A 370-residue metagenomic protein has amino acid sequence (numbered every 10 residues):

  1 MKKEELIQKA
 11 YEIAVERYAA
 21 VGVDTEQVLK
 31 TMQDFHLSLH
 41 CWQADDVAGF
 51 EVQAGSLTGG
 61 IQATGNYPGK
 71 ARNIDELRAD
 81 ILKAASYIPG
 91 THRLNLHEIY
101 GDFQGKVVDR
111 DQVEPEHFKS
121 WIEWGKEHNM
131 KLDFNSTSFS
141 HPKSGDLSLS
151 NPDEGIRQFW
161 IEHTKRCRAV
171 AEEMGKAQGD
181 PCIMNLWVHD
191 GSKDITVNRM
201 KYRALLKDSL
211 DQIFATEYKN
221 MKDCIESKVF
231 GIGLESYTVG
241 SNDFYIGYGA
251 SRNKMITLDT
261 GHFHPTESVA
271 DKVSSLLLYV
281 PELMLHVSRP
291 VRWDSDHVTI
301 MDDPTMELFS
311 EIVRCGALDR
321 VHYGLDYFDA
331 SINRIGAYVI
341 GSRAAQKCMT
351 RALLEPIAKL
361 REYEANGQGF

Functional and structural regions predicted by a protein language model:
M1-P152, F159, A169, D180-C182 (+6 more regions): Alpha/beta catalytic barrel-like cores
P115, S150-K165, T196, M200-K207 (+1 more regions): Short, amphipathic alpha-helical segments
G125, T164-C167, A171, G175 (+1 more regions): Hydrophobic pocket-lining residues that define ligand/cofactor binding sites across diverse proteins
M130, K176, K254: Short glycine/serine/threonine/alanine-rich loop segments
S136-S138, D190-S192, V229: Short, flexible active-site-adjacent loop segments at beta-strand->alpha-helix junctions, enriched in small/polar
R168-V197, C224: Active-site groove signature of glycoside hydrolases
K193-P304: Acidic/histidine-rich catalytic cores of soluble enzymes
